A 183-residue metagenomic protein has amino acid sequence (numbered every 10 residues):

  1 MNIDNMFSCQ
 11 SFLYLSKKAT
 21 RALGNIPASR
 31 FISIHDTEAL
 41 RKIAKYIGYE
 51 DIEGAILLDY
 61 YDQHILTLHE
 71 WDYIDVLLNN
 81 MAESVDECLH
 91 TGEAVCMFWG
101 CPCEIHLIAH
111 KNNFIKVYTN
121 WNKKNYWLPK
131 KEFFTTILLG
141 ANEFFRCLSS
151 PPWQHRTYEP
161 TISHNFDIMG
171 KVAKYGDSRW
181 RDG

Functional and structural regions predicted by a protein language model:
M1-Y60, H64: N-terminal "first-domain core" detector
S11-R30, I74-D86, H155-T161: Charged, low-complexity, helix/coiled-coil-prone segments
F31-I32, D75-N79, I115-V117, T136-L138: Short, low-complexity, polar/charged sequence segments that are solvent-exposed and flexible
T37-R41, E87-L89, F98-G100: Short amphipathic alpha-helical surface micro-motifs
G48, T91-G92, S149, Y175: Short, flexible coil/linker elements and helix-boundary hinge sites characteristic of intrinsically disordered
D51-M97: Aromatic- and glycine-enriched beta-alpha-beta binding-site module
T91-T136: An exposed acidic His-Trp-rich patch
K123-G183: Mixed-charge, glycine-accented linear interaction segment located at domain edges/termini
